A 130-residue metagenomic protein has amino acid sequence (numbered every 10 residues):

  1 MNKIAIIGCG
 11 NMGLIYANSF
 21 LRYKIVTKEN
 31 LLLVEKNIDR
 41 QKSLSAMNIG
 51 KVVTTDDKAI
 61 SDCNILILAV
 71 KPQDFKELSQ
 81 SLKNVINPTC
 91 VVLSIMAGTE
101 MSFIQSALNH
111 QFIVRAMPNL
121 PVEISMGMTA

Functional and structural regions predicted by a protein language model:
M1-M47, K51-K58: NAD(P)+-binding Rossmann beta1-loop-alpha1 motif at the extreme N-terminus of oxidoreductases
Y16, D56-S61, I65-L68, P72-M128: Rossmann-like NAD(P)(H) cofactor-binding subdomain of soluble oxidoreductases
L31, T129-A130: Short cationic amphipathic helices and targeting signals
